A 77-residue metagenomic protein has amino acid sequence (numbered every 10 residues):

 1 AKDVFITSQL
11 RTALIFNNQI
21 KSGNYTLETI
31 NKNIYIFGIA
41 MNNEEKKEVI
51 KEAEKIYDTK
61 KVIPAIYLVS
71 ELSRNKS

Functional and structural regions predicted by a protein language model:
A1-S77: N-terminal targeting leaders
